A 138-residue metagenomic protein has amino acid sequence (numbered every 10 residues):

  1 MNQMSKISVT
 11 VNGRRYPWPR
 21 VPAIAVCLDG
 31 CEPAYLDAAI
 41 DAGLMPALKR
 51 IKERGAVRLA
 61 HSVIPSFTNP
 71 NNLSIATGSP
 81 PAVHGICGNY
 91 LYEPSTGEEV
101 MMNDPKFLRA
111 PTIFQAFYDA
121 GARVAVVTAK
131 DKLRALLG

Functional and structural regions predicted by a protein language model:
N2-P22, G30-G138: Active-site nucleophile/metal-coordination loop of metallo-enzymes that catalyze phosphate/sulfate and related
